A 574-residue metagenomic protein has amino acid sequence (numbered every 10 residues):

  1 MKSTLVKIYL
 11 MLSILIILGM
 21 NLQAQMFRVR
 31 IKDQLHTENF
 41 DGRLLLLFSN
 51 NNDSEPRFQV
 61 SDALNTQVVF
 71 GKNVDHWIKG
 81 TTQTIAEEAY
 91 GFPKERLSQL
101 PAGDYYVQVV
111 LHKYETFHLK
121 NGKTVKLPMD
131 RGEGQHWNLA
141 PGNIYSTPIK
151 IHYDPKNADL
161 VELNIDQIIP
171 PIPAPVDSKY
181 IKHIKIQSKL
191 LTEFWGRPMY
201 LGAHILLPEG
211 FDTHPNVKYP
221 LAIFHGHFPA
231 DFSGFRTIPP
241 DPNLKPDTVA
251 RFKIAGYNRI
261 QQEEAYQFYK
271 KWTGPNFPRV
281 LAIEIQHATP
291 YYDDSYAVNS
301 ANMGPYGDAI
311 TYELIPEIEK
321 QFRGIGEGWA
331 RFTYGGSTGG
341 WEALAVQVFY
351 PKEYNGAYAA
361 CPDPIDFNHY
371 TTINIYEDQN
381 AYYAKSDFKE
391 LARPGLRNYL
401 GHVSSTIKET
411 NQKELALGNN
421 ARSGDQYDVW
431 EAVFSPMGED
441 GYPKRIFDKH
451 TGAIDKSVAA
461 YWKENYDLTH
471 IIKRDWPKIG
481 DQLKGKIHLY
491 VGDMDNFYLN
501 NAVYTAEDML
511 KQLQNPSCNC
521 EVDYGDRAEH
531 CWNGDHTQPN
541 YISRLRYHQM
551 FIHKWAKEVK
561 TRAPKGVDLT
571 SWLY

Functional and structural regions predicted by a protein language model:
M1-F27: Bacterial Sec-dependent N-terminal signal peptides
S13, I31-Q34, Y292-V298: Short, charged low-complexity linear motifs
Q25-I31, T37-L44, P198-H204, I223: Contiguous beta-strand segments within globular domains
D41-R43, L47-N51, E55: Residue-level hotspots within well-ordered secondary structure
N50-N52, F58-Y574: Non-catalytic cap/lid and distal C-terminal segments of serine-dependent acyl enzymes
